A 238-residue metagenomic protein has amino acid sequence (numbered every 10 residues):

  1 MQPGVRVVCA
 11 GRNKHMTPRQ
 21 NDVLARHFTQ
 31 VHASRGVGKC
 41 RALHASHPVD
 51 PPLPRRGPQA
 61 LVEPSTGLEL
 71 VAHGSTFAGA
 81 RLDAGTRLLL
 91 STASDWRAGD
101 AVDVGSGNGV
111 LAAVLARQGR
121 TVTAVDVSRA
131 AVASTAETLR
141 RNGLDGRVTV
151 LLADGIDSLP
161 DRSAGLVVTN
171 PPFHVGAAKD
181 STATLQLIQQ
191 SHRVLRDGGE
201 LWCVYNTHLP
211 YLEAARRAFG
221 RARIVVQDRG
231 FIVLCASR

Functional and structural regions predicted by a protein language model:
M1-P3, L185-D197: A short glycine-rich, Lys/Arg-flanked "PGG" loop and its adjoining helix->strand segment in the class I
M1-P64: N-terminal auxiliary segments of SAM/dcSAM-dependent transferases
R12, D126-A131, A183, N206-T207: Short beta->alpha hinge that forms the Motif I/post-I loop of the SAM-binding pocket
T29-G38, H73, R221-R229: Conserved S-adenosyl-L-methionine
G38-D100: SAM-dependent Rossmann-like transferase core, predominantly class I methyltransferases with a strong bias toward
A84-T169: Conserved SAM/SAH cofactor-binding pocket of Class I
L115, L187, S191, A215: Class I S-adenosylmethionine-dependent transferase superfamily signal
A131, L187, Y211: Conserved short alpha-helix immediately C-terminal to the canonical SAM/SAH-binding motif I of Rossmann-like
